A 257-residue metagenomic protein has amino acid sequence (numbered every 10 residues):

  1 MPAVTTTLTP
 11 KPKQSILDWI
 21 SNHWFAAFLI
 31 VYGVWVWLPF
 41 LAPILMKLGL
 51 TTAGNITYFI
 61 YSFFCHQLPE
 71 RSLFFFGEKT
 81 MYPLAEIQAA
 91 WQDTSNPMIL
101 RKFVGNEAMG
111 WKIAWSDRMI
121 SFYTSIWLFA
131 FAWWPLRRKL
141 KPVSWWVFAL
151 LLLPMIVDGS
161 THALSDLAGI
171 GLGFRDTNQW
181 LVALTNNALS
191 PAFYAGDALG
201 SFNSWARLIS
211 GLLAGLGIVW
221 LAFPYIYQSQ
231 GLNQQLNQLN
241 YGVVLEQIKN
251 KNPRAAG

Functional and structural regions predicted by a protein language model:
L8-S21: Cytosolic juxtamembrane amphipathic/interface segments immediately preceding and feeding into a transmembrane helix
W19, P135-V143: Membrane-interface helix-boundary motifs at transmembrane edges
N22-T52: N-terminal signal-anchor transmembrane alpha helix
V31-A42, S125-F129, V143-D166: Small-polar-interrupted transmembrane alpha-helices in polytopic inner-membrane proteins
K47-W115, G171-L199: Extracytosolic (periplasmic/ER-lumenal) interhelical loops and adjacent juxtamembrane/interface segments of multi-pass
I113-W133: Hydrophobic alpha-helical transmembrane segments
T124-F129, S210-Y225: Hydrophobic cores of alpha-helical transmembrane segments in multi-pass inner/ER membrane proteins, independent
Q230-A255: Short, highly charged, low-complexity non-transmembrane loops/tails of multi-pass membrane proteins
